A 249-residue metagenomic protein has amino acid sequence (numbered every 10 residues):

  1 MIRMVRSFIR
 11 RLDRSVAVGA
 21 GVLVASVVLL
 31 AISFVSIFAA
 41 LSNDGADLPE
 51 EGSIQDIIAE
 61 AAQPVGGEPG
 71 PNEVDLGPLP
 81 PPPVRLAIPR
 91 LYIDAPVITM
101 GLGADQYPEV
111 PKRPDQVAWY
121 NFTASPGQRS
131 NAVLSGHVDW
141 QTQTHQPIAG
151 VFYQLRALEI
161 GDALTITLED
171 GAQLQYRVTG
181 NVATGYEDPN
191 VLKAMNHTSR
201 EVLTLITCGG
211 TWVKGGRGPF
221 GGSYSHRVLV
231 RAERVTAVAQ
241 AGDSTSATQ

Functional and structural regions predicted by a protein language model:
M1-V18: N-terminal Lys/Arg-rich, disordered targeting/topogenic segments
A17, V22-V24, G127, G171: Hydrophobic alpha-helical context, especially transmembrane and signal-peptide helices
G19-I37: Hydrophobic membrane-insertion alpha-helices, especially the h-region of bacterial N-terminal signal peptides
A31-L158, D162-Q249: Solvent-exposed, non-transmembrane regions of membrane-associated and secreted proteins
